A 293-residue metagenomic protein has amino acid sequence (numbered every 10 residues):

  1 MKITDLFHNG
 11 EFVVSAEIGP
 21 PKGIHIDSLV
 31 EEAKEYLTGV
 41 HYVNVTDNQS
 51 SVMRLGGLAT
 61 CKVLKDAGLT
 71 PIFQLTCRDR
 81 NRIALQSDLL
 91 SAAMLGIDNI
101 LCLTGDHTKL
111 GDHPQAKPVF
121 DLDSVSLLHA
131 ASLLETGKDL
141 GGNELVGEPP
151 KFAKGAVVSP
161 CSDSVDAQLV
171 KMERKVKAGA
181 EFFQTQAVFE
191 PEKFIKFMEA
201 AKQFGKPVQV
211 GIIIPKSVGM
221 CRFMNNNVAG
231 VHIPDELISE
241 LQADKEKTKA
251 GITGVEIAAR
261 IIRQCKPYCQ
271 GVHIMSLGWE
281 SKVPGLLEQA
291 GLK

Functional and structural regions predicted by a protein language model:
M1-G19, G23, E31, D139-F152: N-terminal amphipathic alpha-helix/helix-capping segment at the start of soluble metabolic enzymes
I3-T4, H25-D27, S51-V63, N81-S87 (+4 more regions): Active-site-adjacent beta->alpha loops and helix N-cap segments on the catalytic face of soluble alpha/beta enzymes
T4-N9, A33-T38, L58-G68, L89-I97 (+4 more regions): Acidic (Asp/Glu)-rich catalytic clusters
V13-S28, P71-I83, F152-A167, A243-E256: Active-site mouth loops of central-metabolism enzymes
E17, V43, A92, K175 (+3 more regions): Conserved, mostly hydrophobic/aromatic
G23-Y36, G56-G57, I83-L89, D163-R174 (+1 more regions): Short, acidic/polar
V43-M53, L75-T76, C102, E181-E190 (+1 more regions): Catalytic beta/alpha-barrel core
P118-G147, V157-S162, G205-I261, A290-L292: Active-site pocket-lining/capping segments in soluble small-molecule metabolic enzymes
